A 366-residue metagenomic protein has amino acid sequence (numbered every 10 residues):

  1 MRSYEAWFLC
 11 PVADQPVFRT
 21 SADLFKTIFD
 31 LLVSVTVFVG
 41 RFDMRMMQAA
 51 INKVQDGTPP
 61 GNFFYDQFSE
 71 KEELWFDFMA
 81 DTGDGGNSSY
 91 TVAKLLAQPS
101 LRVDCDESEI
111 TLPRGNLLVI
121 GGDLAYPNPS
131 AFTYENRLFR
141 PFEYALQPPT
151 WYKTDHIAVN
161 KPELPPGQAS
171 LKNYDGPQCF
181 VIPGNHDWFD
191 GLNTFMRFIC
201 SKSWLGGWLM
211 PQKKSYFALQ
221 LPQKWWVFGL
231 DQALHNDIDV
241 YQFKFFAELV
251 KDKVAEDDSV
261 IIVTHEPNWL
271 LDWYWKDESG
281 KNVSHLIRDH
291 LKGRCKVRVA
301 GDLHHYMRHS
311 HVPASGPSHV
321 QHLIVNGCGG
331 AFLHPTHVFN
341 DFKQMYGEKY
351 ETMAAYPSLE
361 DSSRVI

Functional and structural regions predicted by a protein language model:
M1-V119, A125-P183, F189-C200, G206-Q223 (+2 more regions): Acidic, histidine-bearing metal-coordination/catalytic regions of metal-dependent phosphoesterases
Q15, V103-D106, I110-L117, D175-Q178 (+4 more regions): His/acidic metal-ligating clusters that form di-metal
A80-G83, G122-A125, N185-H186, Q232-A233 (+3 more regions): Active-site metal-binding loops of divalent metal-dependent hydrolases
S88-T91, N128-T133, R137, G191-F195 (+4 more regions): Short, solvent-exposed loop/turn and secondary-structure capping segments
H235-D237, G330-L333: Short, acidic Gly/Pro/Ser/Thr-rich loop/turn segments
G327-G329, T336-K343: Extended, hydrophilic extramembrane loops/domains of integral membrane proteins
A331-H334, M353-A355: Active site of divalent-metal-dependent phosphoester/diester hydrolases
